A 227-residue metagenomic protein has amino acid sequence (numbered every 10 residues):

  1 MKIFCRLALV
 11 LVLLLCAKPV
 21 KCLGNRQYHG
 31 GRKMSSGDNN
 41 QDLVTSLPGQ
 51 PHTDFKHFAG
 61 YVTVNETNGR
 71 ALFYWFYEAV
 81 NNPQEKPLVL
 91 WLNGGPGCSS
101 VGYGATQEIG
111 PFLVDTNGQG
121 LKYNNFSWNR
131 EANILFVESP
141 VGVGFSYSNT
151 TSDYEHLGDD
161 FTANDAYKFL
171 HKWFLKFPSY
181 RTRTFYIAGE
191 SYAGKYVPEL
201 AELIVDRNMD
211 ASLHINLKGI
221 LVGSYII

Functional and structural regions predicted by a protein language model:
K2, W75-N164, H171, L175 (+2 more regions): N-terminal cap/lid subdomain of alpha/beta-hydrolase-fold enzymes
K2-L88: Catalytic-loop region of hydrolases
C22, K176-T182, N208-L213: Surface-exposed helix-capping loop/turn segments at secondary-structure junctions
V64, Y154-G158, Y192: Conserved, non-catalytic sequence blocks in retroelement Pol enzymes and Pol-derived host proteins
G69-A71, E85-L88, R130-N133, R181-R183 (+1 more regions): Loop/turn elements at helix/coil->beta-strand transitions in domains of secreted/extracellular proteins
E138, G189, A193, V197: Gly/Ala-rich beta-loop-alpha elbow adjacent to hydrolase catalytic centers
S139, L213, L217-I227: Active-site nucleophile loop of the alpha/beta-hydrolase fold
P178-Y192: Alpha/beta-hydrolase fold nucleophile elbow
